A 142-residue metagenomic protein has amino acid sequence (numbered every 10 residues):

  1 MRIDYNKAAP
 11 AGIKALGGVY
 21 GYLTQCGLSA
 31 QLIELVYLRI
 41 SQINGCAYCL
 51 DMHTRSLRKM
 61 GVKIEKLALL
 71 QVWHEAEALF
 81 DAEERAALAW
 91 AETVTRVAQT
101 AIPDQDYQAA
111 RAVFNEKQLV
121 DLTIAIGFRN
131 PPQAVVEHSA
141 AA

Functional and structural regions predicted by a protein language model:
M1-A142: Hydrophobic alpha-helical segments
